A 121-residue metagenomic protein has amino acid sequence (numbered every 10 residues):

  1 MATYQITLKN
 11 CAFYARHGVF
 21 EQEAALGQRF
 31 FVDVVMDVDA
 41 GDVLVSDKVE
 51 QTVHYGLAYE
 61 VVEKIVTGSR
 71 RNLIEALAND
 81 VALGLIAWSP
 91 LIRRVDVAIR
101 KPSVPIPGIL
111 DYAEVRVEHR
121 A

Functional and structural regions predicted by a protein language model:
M1-A121: N-terminal, polar/charged subdomain of small-to-medium soluble alpha/beta proteins
